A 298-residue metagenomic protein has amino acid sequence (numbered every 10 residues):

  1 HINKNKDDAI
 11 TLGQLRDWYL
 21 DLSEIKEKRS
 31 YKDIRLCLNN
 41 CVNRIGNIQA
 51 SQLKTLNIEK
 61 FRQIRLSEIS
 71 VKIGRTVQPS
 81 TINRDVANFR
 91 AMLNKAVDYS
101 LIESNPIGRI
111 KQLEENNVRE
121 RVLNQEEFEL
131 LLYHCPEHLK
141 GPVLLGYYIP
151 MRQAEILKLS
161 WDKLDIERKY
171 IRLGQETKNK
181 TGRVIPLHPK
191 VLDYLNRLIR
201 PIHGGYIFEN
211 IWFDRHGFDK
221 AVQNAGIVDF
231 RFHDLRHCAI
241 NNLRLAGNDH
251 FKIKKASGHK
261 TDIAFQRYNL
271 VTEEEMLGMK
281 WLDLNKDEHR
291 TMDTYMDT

Functional and structural regions predicted by a protein language model:
N3, G13-G74, M92: Basic/aromatic-enriched alpha-helical hairpins
L53, I211-D214, V228-G247: Short basic/aromatic active-site micro-motif
R75-P79, N83, D98, I102-S104 (+7 more regions): Basic, Lys/Arg- and aromatic-enriched nucleic-acid-binding interface segment
V122, Q175-K180, L192, H250 (+1 more regions): Catalytic-site neighborhood detector that most strongly recognizes the C-terminal catalytic loop/helix of tyrosine
C135, P142, G146, V222 (+2 more regions): Short helix-to-turn junction characteristic of helix-turn-helix DNA-binding domains, especially the helix
K163-Y170, D229, N248-R267, M296: Short, polar N-cap/turn motifs at the start of nucleic acid-interacting alpha helices
R168, R197, P201, L282-T298: C-terminal secondary-structure termini that scaffold catalytic or DNA-interacting sites
H188-V228: Active-site/catalytic core of tyrosine-dependent DNA strand-transfer enzymes
